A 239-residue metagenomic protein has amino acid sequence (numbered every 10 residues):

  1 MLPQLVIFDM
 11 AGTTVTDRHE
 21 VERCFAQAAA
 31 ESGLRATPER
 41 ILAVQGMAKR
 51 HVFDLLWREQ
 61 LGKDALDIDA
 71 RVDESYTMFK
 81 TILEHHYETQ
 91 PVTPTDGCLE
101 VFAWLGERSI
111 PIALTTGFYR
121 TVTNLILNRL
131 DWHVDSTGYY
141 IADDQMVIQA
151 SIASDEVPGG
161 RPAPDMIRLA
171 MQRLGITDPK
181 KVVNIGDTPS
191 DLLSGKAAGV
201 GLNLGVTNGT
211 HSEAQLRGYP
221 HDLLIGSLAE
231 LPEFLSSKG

Functional and structural regions predicted by a protein language model:
L2-E100, W104-R108: N-terminal helical cap/lid subdomain that shapes the substrate entry/recognition surface in HAD-like hydrolases
I7, T14, P94, I112-T115 (+4 more regions): Conserved SAM-binding loop
F25, F53, C98, T123-L127 (+3 more regions): Hydrophobic packing residues within well-ordered alpha-helices of enzyme cores
A30-S32, L56-Q60, G106-A113, G117-P158 (+1 more regions): Substrate-recognition/cap helix-loop segment adjacent to the acidic, metal-dependent catalytic center of Asp-based
F102-G106, M171-Q172, L192-A197: Surface-exposed amphipathic alpha-helices with a cationic face
R161-L192: Conserved Lys-Pro-Asp/Glu-containing loop-to-beta segment of HAD-superfamily phosphomonoesterases, centered on
I167, Q215-G239: Short acidic, glycine/proline-enriched helix-loop-strand junctions
N184-L223: Acidic, Mg2+-coordinating phosphoryl-transfer loop and its flanking beta/alpha structural elements, shared across
